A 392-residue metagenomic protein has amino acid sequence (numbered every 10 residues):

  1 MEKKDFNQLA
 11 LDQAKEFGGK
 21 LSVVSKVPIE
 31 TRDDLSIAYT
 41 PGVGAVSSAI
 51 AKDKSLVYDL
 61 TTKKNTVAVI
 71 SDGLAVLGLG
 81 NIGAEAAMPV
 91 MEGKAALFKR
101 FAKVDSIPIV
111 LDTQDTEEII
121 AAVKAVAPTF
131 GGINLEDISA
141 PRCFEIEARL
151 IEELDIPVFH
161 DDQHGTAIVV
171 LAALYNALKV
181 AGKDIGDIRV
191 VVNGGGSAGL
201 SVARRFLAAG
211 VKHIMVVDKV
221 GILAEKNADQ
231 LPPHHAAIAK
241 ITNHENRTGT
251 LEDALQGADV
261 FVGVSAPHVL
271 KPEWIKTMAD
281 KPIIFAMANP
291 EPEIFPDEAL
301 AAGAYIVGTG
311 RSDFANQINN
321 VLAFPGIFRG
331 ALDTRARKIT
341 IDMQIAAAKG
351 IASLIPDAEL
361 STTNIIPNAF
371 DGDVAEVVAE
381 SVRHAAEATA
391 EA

Functional and structural regions predicted by a protein language model:
M1-V158, A379, A385: N-terminal ligand-binding/catalytic initiation module
K15, Y58-K63, K99-R100, A125-A127 (+8 more regions): Solvent-exposed alpha-helices and their adjacent loops that cap or buttress functional pockets in soluble metabolic
L77, A84-A102, L154, H160 (+2 more regions): Glycine-rich phosphate/diphosphate-binding loop of Rossmann-like nucleotide-binding domains
P108, N134-D137, V158-D161, V192 (+4 more regions): General beta-strand structural signal in soluble alpha/beta enzymes
D161, A286-A392: Adenosine-phosphate binding glycine-rich loop
H235-I306, R311-D313: Rossmann-like adenosine-cofactor binding region
